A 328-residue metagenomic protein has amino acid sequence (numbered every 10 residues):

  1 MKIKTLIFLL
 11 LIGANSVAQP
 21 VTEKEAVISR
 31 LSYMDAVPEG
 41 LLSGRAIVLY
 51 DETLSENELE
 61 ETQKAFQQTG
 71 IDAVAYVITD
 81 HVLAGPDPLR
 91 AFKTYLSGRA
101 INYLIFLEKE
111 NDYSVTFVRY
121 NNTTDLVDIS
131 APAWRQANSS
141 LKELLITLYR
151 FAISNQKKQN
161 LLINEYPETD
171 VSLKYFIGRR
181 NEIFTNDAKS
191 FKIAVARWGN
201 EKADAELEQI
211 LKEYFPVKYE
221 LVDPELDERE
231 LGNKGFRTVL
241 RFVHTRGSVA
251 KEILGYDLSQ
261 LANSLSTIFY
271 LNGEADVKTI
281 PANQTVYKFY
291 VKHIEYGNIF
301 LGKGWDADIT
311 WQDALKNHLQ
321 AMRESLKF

Functional and structural regions predicted by a protein language model:
M1-K24: Bacterial Sec-dependent N-terminal signal peptides
T22-F328: Short beta-strand and adjacent turn/loop elements
